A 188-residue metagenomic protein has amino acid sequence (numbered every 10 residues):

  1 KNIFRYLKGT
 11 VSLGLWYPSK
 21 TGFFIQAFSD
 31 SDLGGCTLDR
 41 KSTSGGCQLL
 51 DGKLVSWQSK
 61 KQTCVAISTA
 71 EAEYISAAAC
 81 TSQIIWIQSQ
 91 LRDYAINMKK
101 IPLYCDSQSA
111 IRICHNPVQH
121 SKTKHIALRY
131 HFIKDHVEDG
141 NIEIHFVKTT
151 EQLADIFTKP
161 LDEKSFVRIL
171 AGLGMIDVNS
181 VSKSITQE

Functional and structural regions predicted by a protein language model:
K1-N2, G14-L15, R129-K134: Intrinsically disordered, low-complexity boundary segments flanking structured domains
N2-G9, W86, S109: Alpha-helical scaffold segments in carbohydrate-active enzymes
R5-S29, I96: Structured nucleic-acid-interacting core domains from mobile-element enzymes and related host factors, especially RNase
S12, D32-G35, S89: Glycine-rich, charged/polar anion/phosphate-binding loops that engage phosphate groups from diverse ligands
F23-F24, S42, L49, L54 (+1 more regions): RNase H-like nuclease module associated with reverse transcription
S29-G52: Acidic, metal-ligating active-site segments
